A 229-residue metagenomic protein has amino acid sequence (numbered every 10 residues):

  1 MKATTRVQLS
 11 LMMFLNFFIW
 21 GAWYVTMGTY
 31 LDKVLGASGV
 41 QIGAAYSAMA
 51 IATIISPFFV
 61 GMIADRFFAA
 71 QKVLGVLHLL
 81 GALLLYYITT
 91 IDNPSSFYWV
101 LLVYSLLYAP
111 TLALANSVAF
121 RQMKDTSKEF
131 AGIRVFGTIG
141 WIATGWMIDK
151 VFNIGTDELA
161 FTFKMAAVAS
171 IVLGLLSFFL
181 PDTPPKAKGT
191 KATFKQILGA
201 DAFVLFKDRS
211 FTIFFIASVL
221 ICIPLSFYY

Functional and structural regions predicted by a protein language model:
M1-A3, L180-I216: Juxtamembrane intracellular "pre-TM" segments in multi-pass secondary transporters
K2-A50, S210-S218, C222-Y229: Helix-loop boundary and gating motifs at the non-cytosolic
F14, L84, P94-A113, V118 (+1 more regions): Hydrophobic core of transmembrane alpha-helices in multi-pass small-molecule transporters, especially MFS/SLC-type
A50-F58, W141-I142, W146: Residue-level signature of mid-helix packing/kink "hotspots" within the transmembrane helices of 12-pass Major
I55-A69, F152-N153: Helix-to-loop junctions at the C-terminal end of transmembrane segments in multipass secondary transporters
K72-Y86: Structural signature of the two symmetry-related core transmembrane helices
K128-I148: Glycine-rich segments within core transmembrane alpha-helices of 12-TM secondary carriers
F161-F179: Symmetry-related core transmembrane helices of the 12-TM Major Facilitator Superfamily/SLC fold
